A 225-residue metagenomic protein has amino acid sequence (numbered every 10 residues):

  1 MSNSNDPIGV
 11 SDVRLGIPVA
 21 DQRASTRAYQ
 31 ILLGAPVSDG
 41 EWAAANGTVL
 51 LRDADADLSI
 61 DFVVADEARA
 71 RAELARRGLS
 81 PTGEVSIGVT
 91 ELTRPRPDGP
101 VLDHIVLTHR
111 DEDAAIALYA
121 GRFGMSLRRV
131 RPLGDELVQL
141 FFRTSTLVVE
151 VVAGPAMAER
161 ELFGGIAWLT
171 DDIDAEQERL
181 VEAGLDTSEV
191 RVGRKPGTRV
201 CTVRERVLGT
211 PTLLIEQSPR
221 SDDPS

Functional and structural regions predicted by a protein language model:
M1-G9, I17, A68-H104, G134-E150 (+1 more regions): Vicinal oxygen chelate
M1-V49, D53, A72, R77 (+4 more regions): Core segments of cupin and vicinal oxygen chelate
D12-V13, A56-I60, F163-G164: Eukaryotic phosphotyrosine signaling hubs
P18, D61-A65, T108, A167-L169: Short hydrophobic/aromatic beta-strand micro-patches that form the beta-sheet surface supporting nucleotide- or nucleic
Q22, E67, T170-D174: Short proline/glycine-enriched turn/loop motifs at strand-loop junctions of beta-rich domains
G47-A56, I60, V64, G83 (+1 more regions): DNA polymerase sliding clamps and clamp-related checkpoint/processivity subunits
D53-A56, G154-A158, Q217-R220: A short, sequence-level motif marking secondary-structure junctions
R143-S145, V149-A183: Intrinsically disordered, low-complexity segments enriched in Gly and acidic/Ser/Thr residues that form flexible
